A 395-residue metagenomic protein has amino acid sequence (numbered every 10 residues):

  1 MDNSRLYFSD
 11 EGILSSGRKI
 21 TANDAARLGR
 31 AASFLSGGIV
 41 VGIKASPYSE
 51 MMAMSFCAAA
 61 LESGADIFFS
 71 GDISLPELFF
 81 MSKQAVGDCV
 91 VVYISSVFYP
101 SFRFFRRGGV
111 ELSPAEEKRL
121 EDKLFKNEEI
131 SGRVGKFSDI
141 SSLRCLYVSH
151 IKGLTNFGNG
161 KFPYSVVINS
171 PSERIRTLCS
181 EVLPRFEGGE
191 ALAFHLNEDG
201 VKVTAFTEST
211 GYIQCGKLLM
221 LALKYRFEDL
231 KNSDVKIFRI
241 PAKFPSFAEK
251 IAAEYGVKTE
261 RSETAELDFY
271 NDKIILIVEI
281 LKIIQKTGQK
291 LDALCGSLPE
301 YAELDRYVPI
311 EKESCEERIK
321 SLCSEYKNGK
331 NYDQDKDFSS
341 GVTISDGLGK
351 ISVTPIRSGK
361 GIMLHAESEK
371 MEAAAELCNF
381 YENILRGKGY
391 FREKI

Functional and structural regions predicted by a protein language model:
M1-L6, S16-G17, D24-R27, P100-E190 (+1 more regions): Gly/Ser/Thr-enriched, mixed-charge loops and adjacent short helices that form phosphate/oxyanion-binding elements
R5-R18, L267-L276: Conserved phosphate/anionic-ligand binding catalytic regions in large, soluble enzymes, centered on
S15, G38-K44, S165-N169, H365: Short glycine-rich or small-residue beta-strand-to-loop segments that form or flank ligand, phosphate, metal/Fe-S
A26-S33, C57, L61, F79 (+6 more regions): Predominant activation on well-ordered alpha-helical scaffold segments within soluble catalytic domains
R27-L35, I39-F102, C179-Y212: N-terminal small/polar loop signature for handling phosphorylated ligands or for N-terminal nucleophile
L35-V40, L61-A65, F157-S165, E228-K236: Short, surface-exposed connector motifs at secondary-structure boundaries
I43-A45, I94-S95, I168-S172, I240-K243: Structural motif
N197-V201, E208-G211, C215, L221-I395: Phosphate-binding and adjacent anionic-ligand microenvironments
